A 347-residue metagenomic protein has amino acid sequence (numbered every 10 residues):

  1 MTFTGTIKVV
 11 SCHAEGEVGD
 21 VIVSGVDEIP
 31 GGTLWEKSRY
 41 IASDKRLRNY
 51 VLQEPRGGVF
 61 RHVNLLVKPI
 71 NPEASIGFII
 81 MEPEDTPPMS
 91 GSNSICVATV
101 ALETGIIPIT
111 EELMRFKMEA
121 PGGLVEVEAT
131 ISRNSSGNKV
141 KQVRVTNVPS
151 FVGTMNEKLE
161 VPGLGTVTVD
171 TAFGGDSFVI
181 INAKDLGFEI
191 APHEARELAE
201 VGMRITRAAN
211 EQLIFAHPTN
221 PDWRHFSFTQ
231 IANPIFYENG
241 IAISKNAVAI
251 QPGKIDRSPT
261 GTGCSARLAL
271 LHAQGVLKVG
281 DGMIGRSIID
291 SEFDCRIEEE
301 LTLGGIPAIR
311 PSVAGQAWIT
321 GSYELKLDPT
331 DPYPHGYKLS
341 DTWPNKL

Functional and structural regions predicted by a protein language model:
M1-D170, V179-L347: A glycine-rich beta-to-alpha transition motif near the start of alpha/beta enzyme domains, typified by
G175: Glycine-rich ThDP/TPP pyrophosphate-binding loop and its adjacent helix/strand module within ThDP-dependent enzymes
